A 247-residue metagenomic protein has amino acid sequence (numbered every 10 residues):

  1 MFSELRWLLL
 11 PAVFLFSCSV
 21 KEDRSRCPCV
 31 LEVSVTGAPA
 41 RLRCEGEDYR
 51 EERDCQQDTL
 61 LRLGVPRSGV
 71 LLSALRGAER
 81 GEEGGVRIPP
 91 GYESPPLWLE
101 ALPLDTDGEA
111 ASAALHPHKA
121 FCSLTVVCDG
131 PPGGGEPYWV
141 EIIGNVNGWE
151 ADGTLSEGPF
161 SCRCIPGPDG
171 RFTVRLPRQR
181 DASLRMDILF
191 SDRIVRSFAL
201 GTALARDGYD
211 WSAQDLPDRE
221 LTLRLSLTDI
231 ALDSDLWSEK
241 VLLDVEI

Functional and structural regions predicted by a protein language model:
M1-S19: Sec-dependent bacterial lipoprotein signal peptides
C18-R53, R62-I247: Extracytoplasmic cysteine-anchoring/structural motifs
